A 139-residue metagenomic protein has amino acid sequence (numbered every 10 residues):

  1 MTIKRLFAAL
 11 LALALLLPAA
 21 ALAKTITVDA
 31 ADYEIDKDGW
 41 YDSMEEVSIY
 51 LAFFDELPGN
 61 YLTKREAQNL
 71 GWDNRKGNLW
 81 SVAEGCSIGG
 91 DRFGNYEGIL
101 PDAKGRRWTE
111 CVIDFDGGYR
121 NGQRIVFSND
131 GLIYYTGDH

Functional and structural regions predicted by a protein language model:
M1, K24-I26, E66: Intrinsically disordered/low-complexity terminal segments and short unstructured peptides
M1-L10: Bacterial N-terminal signal peptides that target proteins for export
L17-I26, A30: Sec-dependent signal peptide cleavage junction
A30-I35, D114: Short, functional N-terminal and low-complexity linear motifs
I35, G39-S81: N-terminal secretory signal peptides
Q68-H139: Functional cores of ribonucleases/endoribonucleases
